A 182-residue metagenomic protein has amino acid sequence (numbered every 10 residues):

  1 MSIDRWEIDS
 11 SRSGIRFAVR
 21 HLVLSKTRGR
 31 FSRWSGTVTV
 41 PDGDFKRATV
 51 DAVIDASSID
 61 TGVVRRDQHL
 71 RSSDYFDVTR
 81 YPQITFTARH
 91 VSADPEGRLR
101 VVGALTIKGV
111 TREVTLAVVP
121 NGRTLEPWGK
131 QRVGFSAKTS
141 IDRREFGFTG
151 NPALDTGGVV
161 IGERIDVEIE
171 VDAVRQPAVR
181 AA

Functional and structural regions predicted by a protein language model:
M1-A182: Low-complexity, acidic/polar, glycine-enriched regions of mature
